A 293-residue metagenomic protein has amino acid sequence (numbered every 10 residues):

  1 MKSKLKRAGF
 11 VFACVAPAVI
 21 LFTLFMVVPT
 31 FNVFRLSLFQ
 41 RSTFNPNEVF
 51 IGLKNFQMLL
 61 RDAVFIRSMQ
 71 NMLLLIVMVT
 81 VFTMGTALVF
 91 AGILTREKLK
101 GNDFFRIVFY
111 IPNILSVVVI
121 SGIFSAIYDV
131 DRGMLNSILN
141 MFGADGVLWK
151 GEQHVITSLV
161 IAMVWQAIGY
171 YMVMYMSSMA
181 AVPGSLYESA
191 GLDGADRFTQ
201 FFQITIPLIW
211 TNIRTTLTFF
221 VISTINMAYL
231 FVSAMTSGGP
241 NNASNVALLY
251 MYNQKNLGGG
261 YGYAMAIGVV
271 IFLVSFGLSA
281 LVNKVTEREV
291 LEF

Functional and structural regions predicted by a protein language model:
S3-F293: A structural signal for multi-pass alpha-helical bundles of membrane permease subunits that mediate small-molecule
